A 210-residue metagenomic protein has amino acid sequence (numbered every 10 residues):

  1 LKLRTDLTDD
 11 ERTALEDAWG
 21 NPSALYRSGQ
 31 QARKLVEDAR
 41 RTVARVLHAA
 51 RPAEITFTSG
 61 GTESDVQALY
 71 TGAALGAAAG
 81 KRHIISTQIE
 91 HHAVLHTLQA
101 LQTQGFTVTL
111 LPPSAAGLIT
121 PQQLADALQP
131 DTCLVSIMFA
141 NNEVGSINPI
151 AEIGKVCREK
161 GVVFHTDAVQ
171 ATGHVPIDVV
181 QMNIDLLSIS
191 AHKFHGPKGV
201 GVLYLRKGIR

Functional and structural regions predicted by a protein language model:
L1-R210: Pyridoxal 5′-phosphate
